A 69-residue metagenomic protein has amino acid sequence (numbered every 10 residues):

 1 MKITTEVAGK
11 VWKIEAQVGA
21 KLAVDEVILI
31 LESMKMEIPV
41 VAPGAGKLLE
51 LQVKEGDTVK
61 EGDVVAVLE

Functional and structural regions predicted by a protein language model:
M1, D25-V27, A45, L51-V53 (+1 more regions): Short, surface-exposed linear patches
M1-K10, V27-P43: Short beta-strand-turn/beta-hairpin segments enriched in glycine/proline and small hydrophobics that form edge-strand
V7, K13-Q17, K21, E50-V53: Short histidine-centered loop motifs in beta-beta connectors
A8, G19, E37-V40, A45 (+2 more regions): A short, glycine- and basic residue-enriched loop/turn that sits immediately adjacent to a domain's principal
A23-P39, K60-E69: Short hydrophobic beta/alpha edge segments that flank linear recognition/processing sites
